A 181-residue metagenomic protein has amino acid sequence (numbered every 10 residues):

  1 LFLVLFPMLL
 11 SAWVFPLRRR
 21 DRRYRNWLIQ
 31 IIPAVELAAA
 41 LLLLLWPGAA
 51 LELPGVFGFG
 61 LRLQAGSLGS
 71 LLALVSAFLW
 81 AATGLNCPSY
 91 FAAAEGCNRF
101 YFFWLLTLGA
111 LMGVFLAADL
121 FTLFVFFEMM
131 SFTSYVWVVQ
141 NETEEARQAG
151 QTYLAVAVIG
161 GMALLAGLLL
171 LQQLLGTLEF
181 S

Functional and structural regions predicted by a protein language model:
L1-F2, L9-F102, L174-S181: Transmembrane helix-loop-helix hairpins at membrane boundaries of multipass inner-membrane proteins
V4, L63-Q64, A77, T107 (+2 more regions): Short conserved micro-motifs on helix faces and helix-strand junctions that flank and scaffold key functional residues
L5-L9, A34-V35, F126-T133: Membrane-embedded alpha-helical segments of multi-pass membrane proteins, especially the transmembrane helices
L5-R20, Y135-R147: Cytoplasmic juxtamembrane interface segments
R99-S181: Alpha-helical multi-pass transmembrane bundles of energy-transducing inner-membrane proteins
